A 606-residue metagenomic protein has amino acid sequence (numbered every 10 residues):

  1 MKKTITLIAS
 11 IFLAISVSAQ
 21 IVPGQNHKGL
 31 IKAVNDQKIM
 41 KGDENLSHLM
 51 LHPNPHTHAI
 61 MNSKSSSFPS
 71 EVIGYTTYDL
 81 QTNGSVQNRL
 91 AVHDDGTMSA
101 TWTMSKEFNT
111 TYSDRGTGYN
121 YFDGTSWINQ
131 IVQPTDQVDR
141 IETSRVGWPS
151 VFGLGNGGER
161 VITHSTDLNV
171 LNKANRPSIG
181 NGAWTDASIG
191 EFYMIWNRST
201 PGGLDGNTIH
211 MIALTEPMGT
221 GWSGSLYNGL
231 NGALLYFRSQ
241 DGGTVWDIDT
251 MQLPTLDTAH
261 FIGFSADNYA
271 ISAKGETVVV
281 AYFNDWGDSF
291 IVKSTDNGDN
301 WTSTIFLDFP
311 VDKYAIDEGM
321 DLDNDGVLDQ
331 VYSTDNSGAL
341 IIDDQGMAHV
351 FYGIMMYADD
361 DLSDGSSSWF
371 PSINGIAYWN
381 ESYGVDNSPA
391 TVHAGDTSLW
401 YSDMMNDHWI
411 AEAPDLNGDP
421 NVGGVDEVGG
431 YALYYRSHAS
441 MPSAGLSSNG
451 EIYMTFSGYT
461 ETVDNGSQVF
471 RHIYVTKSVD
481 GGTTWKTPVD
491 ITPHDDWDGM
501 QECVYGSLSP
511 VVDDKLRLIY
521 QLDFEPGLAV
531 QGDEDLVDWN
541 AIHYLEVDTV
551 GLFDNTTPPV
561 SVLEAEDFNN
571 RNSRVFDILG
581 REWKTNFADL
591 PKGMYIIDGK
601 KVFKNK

Functional and structural regions predicted by a protein language model:
M1, A19, Y119, P558-A565 (+2 more regions): Terminal processing/anchoring signals of secreted or surface-associated proteins and related intramolecular
K2-S10: Sec-dependent signal peptide recognition, specifically the positively charged N-region followed immediately by
S10-S18: Hydrophobic h-region of N-terminal signal peptides that target proteins for export in Gram-negative bacteria
A19, M594-K606: C-terminal tail/sorting-segment detector
Q20-P558: Extracellular, repeat-based ectodomains that mediate carbohydrate processing or recognition
K515, K592-M594: Short, conserved beta-strand segments of beta-strand-rich sandwich/propeller modules, principally
T549-R581: Residue-level detector of functionally pivotal "anchor" positions at catalytic/ligand-binding pockets or at interdomain
R581-L590: Short, solvent-exposed S/T- and G/P-enriched segments that are highly enriched in secreted/extracellular and lumenal
